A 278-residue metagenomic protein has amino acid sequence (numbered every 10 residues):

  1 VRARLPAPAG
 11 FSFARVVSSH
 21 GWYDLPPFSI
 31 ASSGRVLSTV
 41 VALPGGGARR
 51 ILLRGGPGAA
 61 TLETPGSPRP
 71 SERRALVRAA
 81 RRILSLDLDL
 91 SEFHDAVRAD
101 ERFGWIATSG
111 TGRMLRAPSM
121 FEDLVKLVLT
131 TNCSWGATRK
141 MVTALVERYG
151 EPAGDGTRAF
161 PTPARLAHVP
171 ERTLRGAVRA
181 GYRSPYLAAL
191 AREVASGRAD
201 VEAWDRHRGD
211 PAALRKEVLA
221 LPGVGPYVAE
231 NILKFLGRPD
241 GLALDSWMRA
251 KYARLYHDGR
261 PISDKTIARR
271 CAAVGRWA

Functional and structural regions predicted by a protein language model:
V1-A278: HhH-family (HhH-GPD) DNA N-glycosylase catalytic core used in base-excision repair
